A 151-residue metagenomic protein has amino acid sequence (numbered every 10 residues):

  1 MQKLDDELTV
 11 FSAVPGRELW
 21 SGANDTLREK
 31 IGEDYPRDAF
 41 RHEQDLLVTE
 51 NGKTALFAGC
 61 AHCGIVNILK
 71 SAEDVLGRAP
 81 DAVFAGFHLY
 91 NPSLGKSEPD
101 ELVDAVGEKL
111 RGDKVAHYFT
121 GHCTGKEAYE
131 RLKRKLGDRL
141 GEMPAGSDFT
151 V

Functional and structural regions predicted by a protein language model:
M1-D6, G137-V151: Non-globular, low-confidence helical/coil segments that flank catalytic cores
M1-Q2, N24, V103-V106: Proteins with a high burden of low-complexity, intrinsically disordered sequence enriched in S/T/G/P/A and R, requiring
K3-N51: Active-site-proximal loop/helix segment associated with metal-binding centers of metalloenzymes
A13-P15, A85, A145, V151: Active-site donor-binding loop signature of nucleotide-sugar glycosyltransferases
S21, N91, A128, T150-V151: Short secondary-structure boundary/hinge segments and terminal tails
A39-R41, D45, T49-L56, C60-A145: Cap/insert and terminal regions of metallo-dependent hydrolase folds
